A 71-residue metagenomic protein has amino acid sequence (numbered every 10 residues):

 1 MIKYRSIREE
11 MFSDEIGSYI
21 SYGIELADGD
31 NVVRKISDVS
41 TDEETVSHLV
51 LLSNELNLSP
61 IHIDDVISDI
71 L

Functional and structural regions predicted by a protein language model:
M1-G23: Short N-terminal "domain-start" leader segments that mark the transition from disordered tails or signal peptides into
S21, V32-R34, V50-L52: Buried hydrophobic residues that stabilize the cores of well-folded domains
L26-D28: Residue-level signal for short segments within beta-strands and strand-turn junctions of well-structured beta-sheet
N31-E44: A short, exposed loop/beta-hairpin motif centered on an aromatic-Gly-Thr core
T41-S53: Short, surface-exposed linear segments at secondary-structure transitions and domain or protein termini
L56-L71: Short, mixed-charge low-complexity intrinsically disordered segments
